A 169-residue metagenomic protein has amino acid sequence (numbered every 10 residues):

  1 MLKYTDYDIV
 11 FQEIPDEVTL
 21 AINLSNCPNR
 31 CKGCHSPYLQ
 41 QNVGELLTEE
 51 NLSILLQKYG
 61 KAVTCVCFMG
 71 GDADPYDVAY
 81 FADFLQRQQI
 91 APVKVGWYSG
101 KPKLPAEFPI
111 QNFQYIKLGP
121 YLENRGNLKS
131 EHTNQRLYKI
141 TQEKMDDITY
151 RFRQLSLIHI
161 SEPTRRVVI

Functional and structural regions predicted by a protein language model:
M1-N23, P28, S36-Q41: N-terminal [4Fe-4S]-dependent radical SAM core
N26, G33, E162: Short, cysteine/histidine-rich loop/knuckle motifs that typically chelate Zn2+
L39, G71, P120-Y121: Flexible loop residues that form catalytic and substrate-binding hotspots at small-molecule/glycan-binding clefts
Q41-I54, A73-Q111: Canonical radical SAM enzyme core domain
G60, P105-R125: Structural recognition of alpha->loop->beta junctions
A62-L85, E131-T133: Conserved glycine-rich "GG(E/T)P / GGGxP" loop and the immediately following alpha-helix in the radical SAM core
S130-L157: Functionally critical loop-and-helix segments that line ligand-binding/catalytic clefts of soluble enzyme domains
I158-I169: Single conserved hydrophobic/aromatic residue that forms the stacking wall/gate of nucleotide- or nucleobase-binding
